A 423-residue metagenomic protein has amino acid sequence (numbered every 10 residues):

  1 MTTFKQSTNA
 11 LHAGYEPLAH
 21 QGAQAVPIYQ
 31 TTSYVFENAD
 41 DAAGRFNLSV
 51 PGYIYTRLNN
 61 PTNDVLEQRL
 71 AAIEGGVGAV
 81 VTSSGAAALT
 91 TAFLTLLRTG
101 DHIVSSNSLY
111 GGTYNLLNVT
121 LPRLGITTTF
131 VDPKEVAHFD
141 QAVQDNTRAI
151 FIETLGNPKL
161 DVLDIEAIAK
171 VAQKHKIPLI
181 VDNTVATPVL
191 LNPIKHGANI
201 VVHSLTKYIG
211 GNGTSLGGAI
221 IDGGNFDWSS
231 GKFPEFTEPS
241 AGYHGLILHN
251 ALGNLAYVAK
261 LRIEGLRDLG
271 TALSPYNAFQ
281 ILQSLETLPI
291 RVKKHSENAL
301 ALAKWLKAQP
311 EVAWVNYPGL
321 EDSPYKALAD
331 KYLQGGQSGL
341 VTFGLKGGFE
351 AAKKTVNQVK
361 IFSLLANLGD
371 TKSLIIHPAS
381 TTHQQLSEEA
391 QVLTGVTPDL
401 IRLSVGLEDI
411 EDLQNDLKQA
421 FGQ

Functional and structural regions predicted by a protein language model:
T2-N60, Q68-R69: N-terminal "arm"/small-domain region of PLP-dependent enzymes with the aminotransferase-like
A10-A19, A79-A308: Conserved PLP-enzyme active-site core in the AAT-like
S33, G223-F226, L345-G348: Short loop segments at secondary-structure junctions
N38-A87, G112-T120: Conserved N-terminal alpha-helix of the aminotransferase class I/II PLP-enzyme fold
V50, D101, L285, G336-L340 (+1 more regions): Short, solvent-exposed beta-strand edge segments and adjacent coil->beta transition regions
N118, T127, D145, S373-Q423: PLP-dependent enzyme catalytic core of the Aspartate aminotransferase-like
I221, T342-G344, S404-G406: Short hydrophobic/aromatic beta-strand micro-patches that form the beta-sheet surface supporting nucleotide- or nucleic
L269-A272, Y276-A278, Q283-T287, V292-K372 (+2 more regions): Conserved small-domain helix->loop->beta segment predominantly found in fold-type I
